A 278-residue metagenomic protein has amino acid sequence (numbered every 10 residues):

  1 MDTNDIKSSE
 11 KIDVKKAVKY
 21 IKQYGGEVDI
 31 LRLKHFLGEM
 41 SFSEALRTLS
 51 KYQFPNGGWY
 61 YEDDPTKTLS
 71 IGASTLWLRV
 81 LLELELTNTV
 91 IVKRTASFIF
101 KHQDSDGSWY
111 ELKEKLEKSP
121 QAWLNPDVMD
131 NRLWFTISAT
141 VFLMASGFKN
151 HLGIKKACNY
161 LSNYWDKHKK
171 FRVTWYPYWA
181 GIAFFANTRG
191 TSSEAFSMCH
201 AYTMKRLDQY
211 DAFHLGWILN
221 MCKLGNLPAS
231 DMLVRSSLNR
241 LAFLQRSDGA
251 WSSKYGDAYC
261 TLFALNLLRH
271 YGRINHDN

Functional and structural regions predicted by a protein language model:
M1-N278: Preference for long, amphipathic alpha-helical scaffolds in soluble/luminal domains and all-alpha bundles
